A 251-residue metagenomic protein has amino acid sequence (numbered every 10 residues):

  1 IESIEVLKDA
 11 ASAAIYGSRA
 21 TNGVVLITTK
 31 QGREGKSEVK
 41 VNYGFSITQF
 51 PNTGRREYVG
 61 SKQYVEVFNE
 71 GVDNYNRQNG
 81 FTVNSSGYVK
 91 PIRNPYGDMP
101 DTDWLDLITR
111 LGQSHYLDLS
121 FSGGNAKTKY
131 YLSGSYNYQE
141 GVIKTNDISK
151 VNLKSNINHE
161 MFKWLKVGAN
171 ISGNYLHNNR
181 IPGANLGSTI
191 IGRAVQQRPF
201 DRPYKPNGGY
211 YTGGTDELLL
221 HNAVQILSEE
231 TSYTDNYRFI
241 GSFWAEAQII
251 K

Functional and structural regions predicted by a protein language model:
I1-K8: Short acidic/polar hinge/loop motifs at secondary-structure boundaries that mediate gating or recognition
A14, A20-Y43, R93, L119: N-terminal periplasmic accessory domains that precede and gate Gram-negative outer-membrane beta-barrel machines
G17-A20, T145-I148: Short glycine/proline-enriched turns and hinge-like loops at secondary-structure junctions
V24-L26, Y116-D118, N152-S155, S172 (+2 more regions): Membrane-embedded beta-strand positions in outer-membrane beta-barrel channels/transporters
T29-Q31, F45, G123-N125, Y136 (+5 more regions): Residue-level signature of outer-membrane beta-barrel architecture
R33-D103, L111, G141-N146, N152-I240: Surface-exposed loop/interface segments of Gram-negative outer-membrane beta-barrel transport/assembly proteins
R110-T128, S135-N137, V224-K251: Outer-membrane beta-barrel transmembrane strands
